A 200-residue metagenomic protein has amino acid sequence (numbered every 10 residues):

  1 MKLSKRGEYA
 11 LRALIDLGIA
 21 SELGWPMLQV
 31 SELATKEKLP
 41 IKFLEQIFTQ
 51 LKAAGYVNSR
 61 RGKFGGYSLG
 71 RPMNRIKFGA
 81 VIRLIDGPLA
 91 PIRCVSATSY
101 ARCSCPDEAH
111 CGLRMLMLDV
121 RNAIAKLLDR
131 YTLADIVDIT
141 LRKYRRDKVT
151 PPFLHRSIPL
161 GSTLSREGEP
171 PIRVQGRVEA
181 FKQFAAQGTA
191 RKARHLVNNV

Functional and structural regions predicted by a protein language model:
A10-G24: Short amphipathic alpha-helical interface segments
L28-K38: A short alpha-helical element within helix-turn-helix/winged-helix DNA-binding domains across DNA-binding proteins
T35, K52-A53: Alpha-helical residues within the helix-turn-helix
F48-T49: Short, hydrophobic-biased segments on the C-terminal half of alpha helices that form "recognition helices"
G55-G70: Beta-hairpin "wing" of winged helix-turn-helix
G66-R83: Charged, amphipathic alpha-helical coiled-coil/dimerization segments
C94-V200: C-terminal regulatory/oligomerization modules of transcriptional regulators
